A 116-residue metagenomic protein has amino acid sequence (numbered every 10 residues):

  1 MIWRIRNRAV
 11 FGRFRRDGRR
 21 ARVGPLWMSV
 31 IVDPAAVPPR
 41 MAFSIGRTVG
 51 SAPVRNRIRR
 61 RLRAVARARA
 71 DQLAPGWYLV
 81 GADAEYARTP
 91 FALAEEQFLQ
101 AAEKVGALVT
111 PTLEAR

Functional and structural regions predicted by a protein language model:
M1-R116: Positively charged, solvent-exposed patches that mediate nucleic-acid binding
